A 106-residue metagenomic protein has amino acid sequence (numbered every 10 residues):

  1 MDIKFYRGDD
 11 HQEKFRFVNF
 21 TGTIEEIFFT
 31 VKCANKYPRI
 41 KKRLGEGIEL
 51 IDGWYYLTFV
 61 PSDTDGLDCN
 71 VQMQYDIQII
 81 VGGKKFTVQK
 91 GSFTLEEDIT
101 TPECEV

Functional and structural regions predicted by a protein language model:
M1-V106: Contiguous segments within soluble domain cores/interaction surfaces
